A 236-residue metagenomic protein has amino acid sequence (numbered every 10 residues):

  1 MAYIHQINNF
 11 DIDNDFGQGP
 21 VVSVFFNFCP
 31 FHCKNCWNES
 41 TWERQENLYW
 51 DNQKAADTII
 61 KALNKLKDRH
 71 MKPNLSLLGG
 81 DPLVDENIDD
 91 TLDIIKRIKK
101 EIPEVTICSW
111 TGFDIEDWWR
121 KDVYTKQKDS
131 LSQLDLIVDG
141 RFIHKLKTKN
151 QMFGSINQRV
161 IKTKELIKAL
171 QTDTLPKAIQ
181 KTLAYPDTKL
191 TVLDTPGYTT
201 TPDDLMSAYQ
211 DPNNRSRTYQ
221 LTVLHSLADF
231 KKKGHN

Functional and structural regions predicted by a protein language model:
M1-F25, P30, K34, N38-E46 (+2 more regions): N-terminal [4Fe-4S]-dependent radical SAM core
I7-N8, H32, A55-T58, A62: N-terminal, charge-rich interaction modules
I12-D13, T125-K128, N150: Short, flexible, glycine/charge-rich loop motifs used to bind or transfer phosphoryl groups or to couple energy/partner
P30, F113, G140-I143, L166 (+1 more regions): Short, flexible active-site-adjacent loop segments at beta-strand->alpha-helix junctions, enriched in small/polar
N38-K54, L66-N87, I102-K121, L131-K145 (+1 more regions): Core AdoMet radical
A55-T58, D90-I98, K126-S130: A general structural detector for well-ordered alpha-helical segments in enzyme core domains, enriched
E86, D90-T91, K96-K99, K147-P196: P-loop/Walker A phosphate-binding loop and immediately adjacent motor/lid segment at beta-alpha junctions
L190-N236: Radical SAM enzyme core and accessory elements
